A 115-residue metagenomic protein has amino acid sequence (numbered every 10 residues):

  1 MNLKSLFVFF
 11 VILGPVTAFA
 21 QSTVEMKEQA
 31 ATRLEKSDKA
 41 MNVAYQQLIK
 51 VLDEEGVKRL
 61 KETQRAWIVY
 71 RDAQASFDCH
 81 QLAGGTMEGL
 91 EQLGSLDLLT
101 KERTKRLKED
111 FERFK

Functional and structural regions predicted by a protein language model:
N2-L3, A18-K115: N-terminal alpha-helical modules
L3-G14: Sec-dependent N-terminal signal peptides
